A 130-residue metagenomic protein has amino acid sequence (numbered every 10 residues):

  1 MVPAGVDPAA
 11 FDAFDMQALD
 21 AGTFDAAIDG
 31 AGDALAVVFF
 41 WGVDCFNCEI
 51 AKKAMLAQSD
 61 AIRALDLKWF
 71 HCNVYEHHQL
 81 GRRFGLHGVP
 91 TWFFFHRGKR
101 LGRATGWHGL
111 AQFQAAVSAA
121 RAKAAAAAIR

Functional and structural regions predicted by a protein language model:
M1-A34, A116-R130: N-terminal leader/targeting and pre-domain segments
M16-L19, F40, S59, R63-Q79: Thiol-based oxidoreductase modules, predominantly thioredoxin-like and allied folds used for disulfide exchange
D25, H78-G81: Short hydrophobic/charged patches on amphipathic alpha-helices used for structural packing and interfaces
A31-D44: Short active-site neighborhood of thiol/selenol oxidoreductases, capturing the structured segment around
C45-C48, W92: The canonical Cys-X-X-Cys-His
E49-R63: Typically the conserved alpha-helix immediately C-terminal to a functionally engaged Cys/Sec in thioredoxin-like
R83-H87: A short glycine-leucine-enriched loop at secondary-structure breakpoints that most characteristically corresponds
G88, F93-R130: Non-catalytic, surface beta->alpha helical segment in thiol-disulfide oxidoreductase systems
